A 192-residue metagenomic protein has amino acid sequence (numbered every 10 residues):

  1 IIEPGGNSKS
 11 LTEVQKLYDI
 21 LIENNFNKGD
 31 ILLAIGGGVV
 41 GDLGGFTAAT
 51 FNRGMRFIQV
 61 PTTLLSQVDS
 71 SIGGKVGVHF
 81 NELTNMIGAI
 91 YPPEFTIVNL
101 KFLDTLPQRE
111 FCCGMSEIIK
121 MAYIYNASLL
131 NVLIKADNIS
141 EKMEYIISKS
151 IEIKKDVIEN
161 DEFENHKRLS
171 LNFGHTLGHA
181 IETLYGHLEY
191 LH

Functional and structural regions predicted by a protein language model:
I1-I31: ATP/NTP phosphate-donor binding region
P4-G5, I35-G37, F173-G174: Glycine-rich beta-strand-to-loop/alpha-helix junction loops that act as flexible
L11, G77, R109-C113, Y123-A127 (+3 more regions): Electropositive phosphate-/nucleotide-binding environments in soluble metabolic enzymes
E23-G29, N52-Q59, L184-H192: Phosphate-handling active-site elements
A34-I35, V60: Structural motif
V39-F46, Q67, H179-A180: Short glycine/serine/threonine-rich phosphate/pyrophosphate-binding segments that cradle anionic phosphate groups
G45-A136: A glycine/threonine-rich phosphate-anchoring loop and its flanking beta-alpha core in nucleotide/phosphate-binding
K135-H192: Active-site segments that bind and position negatively charged phosphate/pyrophosphate groups
